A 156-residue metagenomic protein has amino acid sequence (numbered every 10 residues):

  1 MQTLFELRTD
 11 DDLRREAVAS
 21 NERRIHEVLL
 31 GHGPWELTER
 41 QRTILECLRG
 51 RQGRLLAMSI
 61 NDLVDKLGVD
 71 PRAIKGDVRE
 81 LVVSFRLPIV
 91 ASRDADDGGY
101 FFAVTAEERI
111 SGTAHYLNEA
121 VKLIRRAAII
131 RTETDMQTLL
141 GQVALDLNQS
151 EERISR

Functional and structural regions predicted by a protein language model:
M1-E16, A106: General nucleic-acid-binding
D11-E46: Short alpha-helical segments that sit at the start of domains
R49-L55, D70: Short helix-capping/hinge SLiMs at alpha-helix to coil transitions
S59-K66: A short acidic, leucine-rich amphipathic alpha-helix
G68-V83: Short amphipathic alpha-helical interaction segments
V90-V104: Minor-groove-contacting beta-hairpin "wing" of winged helix-turn-helix DNA-binding domains
A106-I130: Short, amphipathic alpha-helical interaction segments positioned at domain boundaries
A127-R156: Exposed, interaction-prone assembly regions rather than primary DNA-binding/catalytic cores
